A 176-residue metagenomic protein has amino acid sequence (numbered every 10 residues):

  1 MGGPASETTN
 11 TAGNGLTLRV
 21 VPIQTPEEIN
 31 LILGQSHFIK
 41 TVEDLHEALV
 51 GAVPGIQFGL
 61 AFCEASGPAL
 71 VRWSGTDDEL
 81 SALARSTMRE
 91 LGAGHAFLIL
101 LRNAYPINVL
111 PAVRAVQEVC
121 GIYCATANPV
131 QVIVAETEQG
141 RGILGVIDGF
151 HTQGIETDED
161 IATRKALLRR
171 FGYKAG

Functional and structural regions predicted by a protein language model:
G2-W73, G154-G176: N-terminal, charge-rich interaction modules
N30, T87-A93, A104-G176: Helix-rich interaction surfaces within compact, conserved domain-sized segments that mediate assembly or partner
H37-K40, S66-G67, T76-D78, R102-I107 (+1 more regions): Gly/Ser/Thr-rich loops at beta-strand to alpha-helix junctions that form or flank small-molecule/cofactor-binding
L45, G59, C63, R72-S74 (+3 more regions): General "foldedness" signal
L45-A48, A84, V109-A112: Hydrophobic side chains in well-ordered alpha-helices
F58-F62, L101, G121-C124: General beta-strand structural signal in soluble alpha/beta enzymes
E64-R89: Positively charged, polar, low-complexity stretches
H95-L98: Internal catalytic-core helix/loop-beta-alpha segment that presents or stabilizes conserved functional determinants
